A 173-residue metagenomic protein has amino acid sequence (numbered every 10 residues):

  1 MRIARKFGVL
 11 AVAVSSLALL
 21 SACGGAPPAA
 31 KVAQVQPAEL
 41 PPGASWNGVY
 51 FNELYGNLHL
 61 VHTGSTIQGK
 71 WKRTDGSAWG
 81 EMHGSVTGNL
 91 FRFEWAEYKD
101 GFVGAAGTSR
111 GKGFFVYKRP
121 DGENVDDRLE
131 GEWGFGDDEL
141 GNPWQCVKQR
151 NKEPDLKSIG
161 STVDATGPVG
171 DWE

Functional and structural regions predicted by a protein language model:
M1-A11: Bacterial N-terminal signal peptides that target proteins for export
A11-V12, L17: Compositionally biased, low-complexity segments
L17, S21-P41: Bacterial Sec signal peptide processing site at the extreme N-terminus
Q34-V125, E130-E173: Central antiparallel beta-sheet cores of small beta-barrel/beta-sandwich binding domains
